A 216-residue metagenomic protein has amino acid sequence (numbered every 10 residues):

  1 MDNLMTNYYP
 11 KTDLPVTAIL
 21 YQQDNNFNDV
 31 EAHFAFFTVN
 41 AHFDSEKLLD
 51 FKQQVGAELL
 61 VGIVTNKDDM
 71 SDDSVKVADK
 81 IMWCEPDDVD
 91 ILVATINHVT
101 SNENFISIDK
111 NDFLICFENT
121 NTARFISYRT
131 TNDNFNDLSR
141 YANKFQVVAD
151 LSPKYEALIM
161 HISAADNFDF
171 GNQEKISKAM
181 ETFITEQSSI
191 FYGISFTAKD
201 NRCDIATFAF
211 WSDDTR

Functional and structural regions predicted by a protein language model:
M1-R216: Tubulin/FtsZ superfamily GTPase core signature
